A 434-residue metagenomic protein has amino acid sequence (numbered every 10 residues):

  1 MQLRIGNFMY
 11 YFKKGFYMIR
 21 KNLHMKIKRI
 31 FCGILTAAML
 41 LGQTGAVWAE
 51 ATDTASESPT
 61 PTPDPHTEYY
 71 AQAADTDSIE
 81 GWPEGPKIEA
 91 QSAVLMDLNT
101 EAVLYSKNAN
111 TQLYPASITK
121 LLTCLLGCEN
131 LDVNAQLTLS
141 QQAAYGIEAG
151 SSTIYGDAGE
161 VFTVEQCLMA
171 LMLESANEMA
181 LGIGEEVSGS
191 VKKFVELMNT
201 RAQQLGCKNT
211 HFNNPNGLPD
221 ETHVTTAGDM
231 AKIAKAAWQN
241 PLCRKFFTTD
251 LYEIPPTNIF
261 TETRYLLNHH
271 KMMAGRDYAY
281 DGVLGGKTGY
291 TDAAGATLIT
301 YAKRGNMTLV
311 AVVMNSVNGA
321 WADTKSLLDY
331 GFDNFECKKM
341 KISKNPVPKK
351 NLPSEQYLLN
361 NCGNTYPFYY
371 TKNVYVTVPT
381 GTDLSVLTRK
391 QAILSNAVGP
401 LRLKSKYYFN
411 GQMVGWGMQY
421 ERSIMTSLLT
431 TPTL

Functional and structural regions predicted by a protein language model:
M1-K26: N-terminal secretory signal peptides that target proteins for export/translocation
K14, M39, V47-G228, K232-P241: Active-site-adjacent loops and short helices of periplasmic peptidoglycan-processing enzymes
G15, T36, T431-L434: Low-complexity, charge- and small-residue-enriched intrinsically disordered regions
I19, M25-W48: Sec-dependent N-terminal signal peptides of Gram-positive bacterial secreted proteins and lipoproteins
I27, A46-D75, K341-Y357, L428-L434: Intrinsically disordered, low-complexity repeat and linker tracts
Q43, M169, A274-D277: Short, hydrophobic/aliphatic alpha-helical segments
C207-K208, T222-V224, G228-D229, A234-L434: Domain-terminus/edge residues, biased toward the C-terminal soluble/receptor-binding domains of extracytoplasmic
